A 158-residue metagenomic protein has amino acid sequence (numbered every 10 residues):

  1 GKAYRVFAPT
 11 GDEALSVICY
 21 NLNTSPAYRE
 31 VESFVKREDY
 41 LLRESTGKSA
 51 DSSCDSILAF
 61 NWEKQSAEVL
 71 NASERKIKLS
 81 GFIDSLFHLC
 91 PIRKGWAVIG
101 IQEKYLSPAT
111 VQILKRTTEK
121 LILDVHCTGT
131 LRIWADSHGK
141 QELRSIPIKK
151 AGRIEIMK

Functional and structural regions predicted by a protein language model:
G1, K64-S66: Short, charged, low-hydrophobicity "junction" segments
G1-S52, L58, I92, I101-H138: Carbohydrate-binding surface patches
I57-K64: C-terminal accessory region downstream of the catalytic core in glycan-modifying enzymes
A67-Q112, T130-I133, K140-K158: C-terminal beta-strand-rich structural cap/linker in extracellular carbohydrate-active enzymes
